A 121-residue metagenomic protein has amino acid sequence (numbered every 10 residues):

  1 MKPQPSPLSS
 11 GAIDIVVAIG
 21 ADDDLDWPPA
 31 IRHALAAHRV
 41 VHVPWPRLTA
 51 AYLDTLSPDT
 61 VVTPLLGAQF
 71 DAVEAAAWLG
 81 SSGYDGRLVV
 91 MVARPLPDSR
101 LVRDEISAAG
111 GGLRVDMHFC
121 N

Functional and structural regions predicted by a protein language model:
M1-V41, W45-L53, A109-N121: Non-catalytic signal-transmission and effector/linker regions of two-component phosphorelay proteins
V17-G20, H42, V61-L65, L88-V92: Conserved beta-strand segments of the P-loop GTPase G domain that flank and frequently precede/overlap
D22-D23, L88-S99, F119-N121: Short beta-alpha junction loops
W45, T49, V61-G80, S99: Conserved phosphotransfer microenvironments
T55-V61: Short acidic/histidine-rich motifs immediately flanking catalytic phosphotransfer sites in two-component signaling
L56, G80-D85: Conserved phosphotransfer cores of two-component systems
W78, S82, E105-A109: Alpha-helical structural signal in soluble globular domains
L96-A108: Glycine-rich, charge-decorated loop segments at or immediately adjacent to ligand/cofactor-binding or catalytic sites
